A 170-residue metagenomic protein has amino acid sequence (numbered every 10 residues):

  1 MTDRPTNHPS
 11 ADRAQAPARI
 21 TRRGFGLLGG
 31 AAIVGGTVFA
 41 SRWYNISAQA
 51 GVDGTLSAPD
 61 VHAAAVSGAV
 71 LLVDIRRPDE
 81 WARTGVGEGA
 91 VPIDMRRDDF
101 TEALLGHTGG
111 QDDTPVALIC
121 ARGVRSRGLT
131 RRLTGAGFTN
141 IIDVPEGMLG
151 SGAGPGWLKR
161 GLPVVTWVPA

Functional and structural regions predicted by a protein language model:
T2-S67, P78-P115, R125-A170: Rhodanese-like catalytic fold shared by cysteine-dependent sulfurtransferases and DSP/PTP-type phosphatases
L71-R76: Short hydrophobic beta-strand that contains or immediately precedes a catalytic carboxylate
I119: Short, surface-exposed ligand- or partner-binding patches at beta-edge/loop junctions that are enriched in aromatics
